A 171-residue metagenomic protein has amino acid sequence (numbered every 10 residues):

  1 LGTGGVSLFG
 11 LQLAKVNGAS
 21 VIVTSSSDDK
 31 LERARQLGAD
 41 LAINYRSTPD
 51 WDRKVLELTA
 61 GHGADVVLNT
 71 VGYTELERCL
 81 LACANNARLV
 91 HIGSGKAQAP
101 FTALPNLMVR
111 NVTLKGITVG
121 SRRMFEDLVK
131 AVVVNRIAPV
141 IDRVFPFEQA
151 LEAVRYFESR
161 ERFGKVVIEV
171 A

Functional and structural regions predicted by a protein language model:
L1-T3, S94: Glycine-rich Rossmann-fold phosphate-binding loop(s) that bind the pyrophosphate of adenine dinucleotide cofactors
S7-L8: N-terminal Rossmann-fold NAD(P) dinucleotide-binding loop
K15-R78: Adenosine-nucleotide cofactor-binding segment
N17, S26-D28, R35, T70-V140 (+2 more regions): Glycine-rich phosphate-binding loop and adjacent beta-alpha segment of Rossmann(oid) nucleotide-cofactor-binding
G38-I43, L58-T59, N106-V109, A131-V134 (+1 more regions): Short, hinge-like loop/turn segments at secondary-structure boundaries
D40-I43, P139-F145: Structural signal for short hydrophobic segments within the conserved structured cores of catalytic domains across
G61, R136-V140, L151-A171: C-terminal capping/lid region of NAD(P)-dependent oxidoreductase domains
